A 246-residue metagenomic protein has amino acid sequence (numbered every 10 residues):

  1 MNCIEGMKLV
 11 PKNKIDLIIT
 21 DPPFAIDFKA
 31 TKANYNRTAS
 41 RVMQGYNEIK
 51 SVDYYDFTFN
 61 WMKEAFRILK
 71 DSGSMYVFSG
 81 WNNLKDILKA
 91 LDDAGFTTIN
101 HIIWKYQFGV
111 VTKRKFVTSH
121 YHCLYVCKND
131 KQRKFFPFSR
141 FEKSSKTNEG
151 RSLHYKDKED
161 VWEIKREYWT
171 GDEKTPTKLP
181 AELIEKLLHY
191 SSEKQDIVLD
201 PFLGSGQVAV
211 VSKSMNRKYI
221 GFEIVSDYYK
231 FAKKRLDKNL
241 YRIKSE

Functional and structural regions predicted by a protein language model:
M1-K230: Core catalytic lobe of class I
K233-E246: Short, conserved SAM-binding/catalytic segment of Class I S-adenosyl-L-methionine-dependent methyltransferases
